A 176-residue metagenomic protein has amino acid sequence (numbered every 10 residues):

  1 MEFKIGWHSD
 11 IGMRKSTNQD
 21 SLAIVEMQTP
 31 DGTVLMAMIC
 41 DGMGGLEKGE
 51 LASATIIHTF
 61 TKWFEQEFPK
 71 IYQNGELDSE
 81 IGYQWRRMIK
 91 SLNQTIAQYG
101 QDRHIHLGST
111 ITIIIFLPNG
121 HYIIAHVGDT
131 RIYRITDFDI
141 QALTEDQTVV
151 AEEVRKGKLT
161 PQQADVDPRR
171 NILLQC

Functional and structural regions predicted by a protein language model:
M1-C176: PP2C/PPM-type serine/threonine phosphatase catalytic domain
